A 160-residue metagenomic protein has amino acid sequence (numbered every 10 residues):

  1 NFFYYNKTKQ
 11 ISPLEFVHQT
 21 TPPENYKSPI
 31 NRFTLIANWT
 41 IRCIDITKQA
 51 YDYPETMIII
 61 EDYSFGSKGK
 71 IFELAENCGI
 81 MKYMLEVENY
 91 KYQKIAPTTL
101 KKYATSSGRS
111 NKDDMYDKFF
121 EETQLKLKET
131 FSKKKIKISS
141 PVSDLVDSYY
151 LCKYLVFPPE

Functional and structural regions predicted by a protein language model:
N1-E160: Phosphate- and other anionic-substrate recognition elements at nucleic-acid/protein interfaces
